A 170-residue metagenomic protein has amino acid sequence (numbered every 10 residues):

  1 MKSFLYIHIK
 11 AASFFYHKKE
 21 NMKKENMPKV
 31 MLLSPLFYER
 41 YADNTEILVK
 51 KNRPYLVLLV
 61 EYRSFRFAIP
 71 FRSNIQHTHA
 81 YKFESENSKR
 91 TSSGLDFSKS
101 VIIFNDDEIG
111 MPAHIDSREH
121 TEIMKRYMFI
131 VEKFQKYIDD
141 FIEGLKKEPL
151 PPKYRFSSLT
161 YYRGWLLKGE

Functional and structural regions predicted by a protein language model:
M1-P35: Short, extreme N-terminal leader segments that mark the start of a protein/domain
I9, F14-K23, S88-E170: C-terminal terminal-subdomain/extension
E25, K29-K51: An N-terminal domain-cap segment
K29-M31, R66, L95-V101: A broad, low-specificity signal marking well-ordered, structured residues that form hydrophobic/aromatic
F37, I75, D107: Residue-level detector of flexible, active-site-proximal loop/helix-junction positions within diverse enzyme catalytic
L48-N52, E61-L95: Compact nucleic-acid interaction/catalytic patches
